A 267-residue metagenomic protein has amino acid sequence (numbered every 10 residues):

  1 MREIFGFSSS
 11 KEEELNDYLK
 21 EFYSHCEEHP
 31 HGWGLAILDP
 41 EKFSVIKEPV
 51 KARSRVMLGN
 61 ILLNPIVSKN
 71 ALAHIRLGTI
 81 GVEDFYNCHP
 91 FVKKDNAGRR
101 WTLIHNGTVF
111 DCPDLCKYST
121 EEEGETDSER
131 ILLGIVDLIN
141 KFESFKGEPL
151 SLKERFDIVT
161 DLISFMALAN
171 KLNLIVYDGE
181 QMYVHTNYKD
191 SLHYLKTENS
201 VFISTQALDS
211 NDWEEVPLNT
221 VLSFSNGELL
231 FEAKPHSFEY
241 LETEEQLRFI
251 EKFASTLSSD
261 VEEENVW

Functional and structural regions predicted by a protein language model:
M1, H29-H31, D39, I66-A73 (+3 more regions): Short, basic and Ser/Thr-rich N-terminal targeting/leader segments
M1-V56, A71, V184-H185, V201-F202 (+3 more regions): Extreme N-terminus nucleophile/cap motif
R2, C88-F110, D161-V221: Conserved catalytic micro-motifs used in adenylation/nucleotidyl-transfer and phosphoryl/amide- and methyl-transfer
L15-N16, V45-I46, G81-E83, D111-D114 (+4 more regions): Short helix/loop capping segments that flank catalytic or ligand/cofactor-binding pockets
C26-P30, A52, N64-P65, V82-E83 (+2 more regions): A short catalytic or substrate-binding loop motif that flags glycine-/basic-rich loops and adjacent residues that bind
L35, G107, I131: Residue-level signal for inorganic ion chemistry
P49-I61, K69, I75-G98, L115-K117: Short acidic (Asp/Glu) patches
F110-D178: Short histidine
